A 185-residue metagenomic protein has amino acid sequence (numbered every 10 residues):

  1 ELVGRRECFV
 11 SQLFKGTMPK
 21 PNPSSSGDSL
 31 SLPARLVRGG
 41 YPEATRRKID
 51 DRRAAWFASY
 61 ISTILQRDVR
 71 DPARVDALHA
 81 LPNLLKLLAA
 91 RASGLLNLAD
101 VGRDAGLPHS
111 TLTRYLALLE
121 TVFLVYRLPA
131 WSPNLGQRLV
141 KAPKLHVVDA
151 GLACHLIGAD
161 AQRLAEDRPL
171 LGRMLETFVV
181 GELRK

Functional and structural regions predicted by a protein language model:
E1-F14: Conserved small helical "lid"/interfacial subdomain of P-loop NTPases
L2, G39, L84: A residue-level signal for conserved active-site and pocket-lining positions in enzyme catalytic cores
G4, V37-R38, Q66, A90: Residues at helix-coil transition
P19-S59: Amphipathic alpha-helical "lid/sensor" segments that cap RecA-like P-loop NTPase cores
T45-K185: Accessory nucleic acid-recognition modules appended to NTPase machines
